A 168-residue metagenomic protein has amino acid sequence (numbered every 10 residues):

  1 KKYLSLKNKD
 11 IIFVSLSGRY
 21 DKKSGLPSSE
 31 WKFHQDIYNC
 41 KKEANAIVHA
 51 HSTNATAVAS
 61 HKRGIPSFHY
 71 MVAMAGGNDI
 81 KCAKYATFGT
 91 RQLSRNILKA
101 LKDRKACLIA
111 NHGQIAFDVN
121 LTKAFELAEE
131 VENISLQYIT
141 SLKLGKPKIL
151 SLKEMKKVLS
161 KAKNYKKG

Functional and structural regions predicted by a protein language model:
K1-G168: Glycine-rich flexible loops
